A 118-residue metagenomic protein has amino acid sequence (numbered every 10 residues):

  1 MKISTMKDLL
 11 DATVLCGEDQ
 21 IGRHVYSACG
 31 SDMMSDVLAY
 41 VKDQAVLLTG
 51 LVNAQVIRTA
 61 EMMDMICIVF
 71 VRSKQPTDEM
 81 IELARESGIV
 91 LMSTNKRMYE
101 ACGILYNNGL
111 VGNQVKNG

Functional and structural regions predicted by a protein language model:
M1-I21: N-terminal, charge-rich interaction modules
G22-R23, S27, S31-V46, G50-G118: Feature captures the catalytic cores and cofactor-binding loops of soluble hydro-lyases/lyases that act on carboxylate
